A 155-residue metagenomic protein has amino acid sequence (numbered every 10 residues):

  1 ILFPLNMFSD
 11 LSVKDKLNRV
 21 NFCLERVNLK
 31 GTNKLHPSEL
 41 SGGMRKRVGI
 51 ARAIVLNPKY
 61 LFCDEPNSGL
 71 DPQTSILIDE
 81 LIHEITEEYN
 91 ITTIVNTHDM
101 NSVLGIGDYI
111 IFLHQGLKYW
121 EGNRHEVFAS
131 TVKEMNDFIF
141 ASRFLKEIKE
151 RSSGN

Functional and structural regions predicted by a protein language model:
V13-G31: Conserved ABC ATPase "signature" region
H36-L40, M44: Conserved ABC ATPase signature
V55-K59: A short, proline-enriched helix->beta-strand linker immediately N-terminal to the Walker B motif in ABC-type P-loop
L61-D64: Catalytic Walker B motif of ABC-type/P-loop ATPase nucleotide-binding domains
P72-T74: Helix N-cap at the start of a conserved alpha-helix in ABC-type nucleotide-binding domains
T97-H98: H-loop/switch region of ABC-family ATPase nucleotide-binding domains
F128-N155: C-terminal boundary and immediately downstream tail of ABC-type ATPase nucleotide-binding domains
